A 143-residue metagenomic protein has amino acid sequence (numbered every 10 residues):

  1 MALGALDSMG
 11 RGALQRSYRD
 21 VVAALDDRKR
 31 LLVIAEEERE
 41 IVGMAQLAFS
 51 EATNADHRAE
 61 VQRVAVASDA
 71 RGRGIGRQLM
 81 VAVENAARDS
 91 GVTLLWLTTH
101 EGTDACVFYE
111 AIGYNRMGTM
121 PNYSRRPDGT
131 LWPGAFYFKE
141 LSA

Functional and structural regions predicted by a protein language model:
M1-R63, A67, M80-A82, A86 (+1 more regions): Acetyl-CoA-dependent GNAT
R30, W132-F136: Short hydrophobic/aromatic beta-strand or adjacent loop that forms the aromatic wall/cage of a ligand/substrate-binding
A70: Glycine-rich phosphate-binding loop
R73: Flexible nucleotide-binding loop
G76, M80, G102-A105, P121-D128: Short glycine/proline-centered loop/turn elements that form peptide/ligand docking sites
M80, A87-T99: Conserved GNAT acetyl-CoA-binding A-motif
W96-T98, N115-L131: Conserved catalytic-core motifs of GNAT/GCN5-like acyltransferases
Y109, Y114: Conserved active-site tyrosine of GNAT-family acetyltransferases
